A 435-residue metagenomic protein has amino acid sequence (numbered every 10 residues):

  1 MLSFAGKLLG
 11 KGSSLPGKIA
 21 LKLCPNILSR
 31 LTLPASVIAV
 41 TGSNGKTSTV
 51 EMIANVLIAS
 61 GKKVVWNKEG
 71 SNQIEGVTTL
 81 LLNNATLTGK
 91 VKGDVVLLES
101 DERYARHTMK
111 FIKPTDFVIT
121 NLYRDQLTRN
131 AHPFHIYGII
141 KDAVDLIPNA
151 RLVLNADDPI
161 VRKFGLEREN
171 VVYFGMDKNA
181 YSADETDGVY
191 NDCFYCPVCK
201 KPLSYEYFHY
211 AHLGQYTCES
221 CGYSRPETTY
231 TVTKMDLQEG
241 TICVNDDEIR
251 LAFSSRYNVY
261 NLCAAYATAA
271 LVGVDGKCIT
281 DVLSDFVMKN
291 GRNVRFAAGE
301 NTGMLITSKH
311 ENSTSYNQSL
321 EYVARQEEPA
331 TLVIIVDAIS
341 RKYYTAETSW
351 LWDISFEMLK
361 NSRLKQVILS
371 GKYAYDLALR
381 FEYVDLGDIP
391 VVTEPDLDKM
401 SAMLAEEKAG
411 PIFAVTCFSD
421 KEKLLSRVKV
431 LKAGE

Functional and structural regions predicted by a protein language model:
M1-G175, A180-D187, N191-F194: Phosphate-binding loop of NTP-binding sites
M1-G6, G10-S13, K200, C218-G222 (+4 more regions): ATP-dependent carboxylate-amine ligase
S43, S71-N72, R256, G273 (+2 more regions): Short, surface-exposed acidic/glycine-rich loop or hinge patches that mediate macromolecular interfaces
T49-V50, H107-T108, T128-R129, R162-G165 (+7 more regions): Short glycine-/acidic-enriched loop or helix-start segments at secondary-structure transitions that form or flank
I53, L57, V77-L81, L262-V272 (+1 more regions): Buried hydrophobic packing segments
K63, T115-D116, A150-R151, N170 (+4 more regions): Residues at the starts of beta-strands that form the adenosine-phosphate
K68-E69, E99-D101, N121-L122, N155-D157 (+9 more regions): Fold-independent oxyanion-binding glycine-rich loops and adjacent beta-strand/coil segments at enzyme active sites
G175-T314: Adenine nucleotide phosphate-binding catalytic loops in nucleotide-utilizing enzymes
